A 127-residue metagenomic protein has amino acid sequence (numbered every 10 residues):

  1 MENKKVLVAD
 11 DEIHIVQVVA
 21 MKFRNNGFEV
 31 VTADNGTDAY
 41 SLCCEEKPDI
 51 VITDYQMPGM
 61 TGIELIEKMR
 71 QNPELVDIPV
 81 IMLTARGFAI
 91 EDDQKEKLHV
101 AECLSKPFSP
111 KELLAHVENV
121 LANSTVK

Functional and structural regions predicted by a protein language model:
Q17-N25: Charged docking surfaces used in two-component/phosphorelay signaling
T32-I50: Acidic, metal-coordinating helix/loop segments flanking the phosphotransfer/catalytic sites of two-component signaling
K47-D49, E74-P79: His-Asp phosphorelay/catalytic-motif detector in bacterial-type signaling
I52-D54: Active-site T/S-Asp motif of two-component receiver
M57: Receiver (REC) domain active-site loop signature in two-component systems and cognate sites in sensor histidine kinases
F108-V117: C-terminal output helix
